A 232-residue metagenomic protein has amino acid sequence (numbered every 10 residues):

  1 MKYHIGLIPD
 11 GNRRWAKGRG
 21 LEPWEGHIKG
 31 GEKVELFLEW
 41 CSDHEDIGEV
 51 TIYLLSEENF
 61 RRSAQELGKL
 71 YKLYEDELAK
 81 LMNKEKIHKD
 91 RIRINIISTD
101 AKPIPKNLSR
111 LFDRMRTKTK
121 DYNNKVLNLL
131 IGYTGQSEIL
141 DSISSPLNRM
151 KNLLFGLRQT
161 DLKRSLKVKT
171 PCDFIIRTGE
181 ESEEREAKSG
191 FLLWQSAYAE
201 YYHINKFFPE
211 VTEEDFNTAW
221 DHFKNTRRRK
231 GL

Functional and structural regions predicted by a protein language model:
M1-L232: Flexible, compositionally biased loop and terminal segments
